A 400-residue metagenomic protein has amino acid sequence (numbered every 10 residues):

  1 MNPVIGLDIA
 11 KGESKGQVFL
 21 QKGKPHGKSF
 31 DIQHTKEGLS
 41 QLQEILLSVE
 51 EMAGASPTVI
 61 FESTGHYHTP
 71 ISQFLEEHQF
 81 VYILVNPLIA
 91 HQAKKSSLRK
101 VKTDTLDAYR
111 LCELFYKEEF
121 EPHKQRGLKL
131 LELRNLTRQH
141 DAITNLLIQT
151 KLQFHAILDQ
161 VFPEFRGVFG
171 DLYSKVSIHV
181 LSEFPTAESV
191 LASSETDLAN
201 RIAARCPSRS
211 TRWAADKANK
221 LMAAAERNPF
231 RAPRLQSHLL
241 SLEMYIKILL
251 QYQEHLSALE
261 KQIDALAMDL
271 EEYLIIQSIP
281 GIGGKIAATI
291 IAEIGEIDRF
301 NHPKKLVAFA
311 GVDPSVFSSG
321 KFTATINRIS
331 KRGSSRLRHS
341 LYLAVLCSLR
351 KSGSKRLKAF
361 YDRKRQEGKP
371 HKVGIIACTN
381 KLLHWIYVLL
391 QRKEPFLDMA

Functional and structural regions predicted by a protein language model:
M1-A400: A detector of single, family-specific signature residues that are central to catalytic or substrate-handling motifs
